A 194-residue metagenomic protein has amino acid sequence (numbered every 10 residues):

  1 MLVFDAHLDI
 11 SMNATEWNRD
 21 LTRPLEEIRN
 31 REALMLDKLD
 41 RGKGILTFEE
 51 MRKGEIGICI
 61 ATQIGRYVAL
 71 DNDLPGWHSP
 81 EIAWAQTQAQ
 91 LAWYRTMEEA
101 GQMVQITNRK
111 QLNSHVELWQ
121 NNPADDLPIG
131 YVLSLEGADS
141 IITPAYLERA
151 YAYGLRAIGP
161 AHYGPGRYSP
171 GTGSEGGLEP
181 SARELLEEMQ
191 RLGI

Functional and structural regions predicted by a protein language model:
M1-P180, E184: N-terminal hydrophobic targeting/anchoring segments and the immediately downstream early-domain regions of hydrolases
L186-I194: Substrate-binding cleft of carbohydrate-active enzyme catalytic domains
